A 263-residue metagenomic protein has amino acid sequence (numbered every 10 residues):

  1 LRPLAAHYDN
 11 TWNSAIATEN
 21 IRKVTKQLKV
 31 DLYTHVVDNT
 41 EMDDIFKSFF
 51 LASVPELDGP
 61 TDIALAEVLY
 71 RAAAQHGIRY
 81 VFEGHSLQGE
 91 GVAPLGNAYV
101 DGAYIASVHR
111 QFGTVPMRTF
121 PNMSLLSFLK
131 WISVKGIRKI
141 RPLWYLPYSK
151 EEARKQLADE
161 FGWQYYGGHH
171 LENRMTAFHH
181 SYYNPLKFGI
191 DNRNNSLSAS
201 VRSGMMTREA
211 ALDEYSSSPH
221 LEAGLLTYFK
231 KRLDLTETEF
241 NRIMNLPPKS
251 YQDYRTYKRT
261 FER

Functional and structural regions predicted by a protein language model:
R2-R263: Nucleotide-activated chemistry modules centered on ATP-dependent adenylation/adenylyltransferase
